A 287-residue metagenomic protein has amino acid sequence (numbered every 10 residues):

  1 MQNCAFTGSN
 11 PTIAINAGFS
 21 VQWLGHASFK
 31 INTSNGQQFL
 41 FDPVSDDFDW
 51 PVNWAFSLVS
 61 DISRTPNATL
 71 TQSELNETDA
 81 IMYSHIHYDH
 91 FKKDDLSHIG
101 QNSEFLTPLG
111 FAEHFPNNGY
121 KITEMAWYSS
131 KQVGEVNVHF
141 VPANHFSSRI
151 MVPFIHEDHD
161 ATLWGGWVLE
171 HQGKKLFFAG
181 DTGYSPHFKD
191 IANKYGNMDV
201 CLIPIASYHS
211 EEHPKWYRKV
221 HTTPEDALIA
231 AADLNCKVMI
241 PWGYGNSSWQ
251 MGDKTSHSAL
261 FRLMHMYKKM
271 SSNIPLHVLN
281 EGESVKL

Functional and structural regions predicted by a protein language model:
T7-T12, G36-M82, K93-H98, S148-V152 (+1 more regions): Pre-active-site segment of Zn-dependent metallo-hydrolases
A14-L70, D160-G180: Conserved beta-strand hairpin/beta-sheet module of binuclear metal-dependent hydrolase folds, prominently
G25-H26, T107-H114, A126-Y128: Short, polar loop motifs at secondary-structure junctions
L40-D42, S63, E77-I86, L106-P108 (+4 more regions): Active-site neighborhood of phospho(di)ester-bond hydrolases with catalytic His/Asp-centered motifs
D46-F48, I86-F91, A112-F115, S129-Q132 (+5 more regions): Active-site environment of divalent metal-dependent phosphoester hydrolases
D46-N53, F140-G173, P186, Y195 (+1 more regions): Active-site-proximal loop/helix segment associated with metal-binding centers of metalloenzymes
G110, K175, G183-N280: Cap/insert and terminal regions of metallo-dependent hydrolase folds
N118-M125, N137-V138: Active-site regions of enzymes building and remodeling cell-envelope glycoconjugates
